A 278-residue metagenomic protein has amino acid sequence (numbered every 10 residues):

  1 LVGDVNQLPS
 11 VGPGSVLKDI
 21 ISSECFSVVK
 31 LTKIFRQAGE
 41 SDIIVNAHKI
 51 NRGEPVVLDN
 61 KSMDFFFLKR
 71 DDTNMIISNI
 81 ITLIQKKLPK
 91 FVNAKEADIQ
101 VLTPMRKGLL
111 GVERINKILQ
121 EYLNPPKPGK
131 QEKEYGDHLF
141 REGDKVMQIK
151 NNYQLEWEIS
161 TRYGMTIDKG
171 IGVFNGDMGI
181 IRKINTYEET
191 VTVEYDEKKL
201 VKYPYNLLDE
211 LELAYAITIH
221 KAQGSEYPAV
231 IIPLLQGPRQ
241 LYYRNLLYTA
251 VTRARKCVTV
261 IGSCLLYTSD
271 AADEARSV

Functional and structural regions predicted by a protein language model:
L1-G3: Structural recognition of the conserved hydrophobic beta-strand(s) that form the central parallel beta-sheet of P-loop
V5-I171: Conserved helicase motor core of P-loop NTPases
Q7-L8, E274-S277: Residues immediately C-terminal
E24-V29, E226-A229, A254-V258: Short glycine-/polar-rich loops that comprise or flank the Walker A/P-loop and associated switch/sensor motifs
I84, I181, C264-L266: C-terminal helicase module of SF1/SF2 nucleic-acid helicases/translocases
Q120, P125-Y248: Conserved nucleotide-binding/hydrolysis modules and their immediate coupling elements across P-loop/ASCE NTPase motors
V260-G262: Short internal beta-strands
Y267-A275: Conserved small/polar residues in nucleotide/adenosyl-binding loops
